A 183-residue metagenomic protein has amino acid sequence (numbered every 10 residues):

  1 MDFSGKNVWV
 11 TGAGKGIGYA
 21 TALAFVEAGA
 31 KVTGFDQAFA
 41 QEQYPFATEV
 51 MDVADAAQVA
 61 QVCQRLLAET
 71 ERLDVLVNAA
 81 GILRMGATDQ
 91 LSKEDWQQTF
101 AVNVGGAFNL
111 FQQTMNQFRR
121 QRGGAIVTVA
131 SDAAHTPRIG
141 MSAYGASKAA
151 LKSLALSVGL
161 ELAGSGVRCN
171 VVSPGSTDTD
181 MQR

Functional and structural regions predicted by a protein language model:
G14-K15: Conserved glycine-rich cofactor-binding loop
A79-R84: Conserved NAD(P)H cofactor-binding loop of Rossmann-fold oxidoreductase domains
A87-T88, D95-Q97: Substrate-binding pocket helix/loop in short-chain dehydrogenase/reductase
D89, T136-S142, G164-S165: Active-site loop immediately N-terminal to the catalytic Tyr-X3-Lys motif of short-chain dehydrogenase/reductase
F111, S147: Active-site helix of classical SDR
N116, L160-E161: Alpha-helical segment proximal to the catalytic Tyr-Lys
S131: Residue(s) in the substrate-gating loop at a strand-loop-helix junction that position the organic substrate next
